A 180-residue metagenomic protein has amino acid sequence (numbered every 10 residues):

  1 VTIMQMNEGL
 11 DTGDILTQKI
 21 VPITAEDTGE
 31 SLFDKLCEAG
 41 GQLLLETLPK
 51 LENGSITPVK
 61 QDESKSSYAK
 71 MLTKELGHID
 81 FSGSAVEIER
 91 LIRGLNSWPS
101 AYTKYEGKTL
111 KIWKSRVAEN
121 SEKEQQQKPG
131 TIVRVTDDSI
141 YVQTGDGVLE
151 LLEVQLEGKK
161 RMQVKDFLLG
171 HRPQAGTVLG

Functional and structural regions predicted by a protein language model:
V1-Y68, E75: Donor/substrate-binding cores of folate-linked one-carbon enzymes
D34, E46, K70, R90 (+1 more regions): Charged/polar, solvent-exposed surface patches and flexible loops
S67-K70, Y141-Q143: Short, flexible, solvent-exposed loop/turn segments with mixed acidic/basic and small polar residues
L76, F81-G180: An anion-binding loop in the catalytic cleft
